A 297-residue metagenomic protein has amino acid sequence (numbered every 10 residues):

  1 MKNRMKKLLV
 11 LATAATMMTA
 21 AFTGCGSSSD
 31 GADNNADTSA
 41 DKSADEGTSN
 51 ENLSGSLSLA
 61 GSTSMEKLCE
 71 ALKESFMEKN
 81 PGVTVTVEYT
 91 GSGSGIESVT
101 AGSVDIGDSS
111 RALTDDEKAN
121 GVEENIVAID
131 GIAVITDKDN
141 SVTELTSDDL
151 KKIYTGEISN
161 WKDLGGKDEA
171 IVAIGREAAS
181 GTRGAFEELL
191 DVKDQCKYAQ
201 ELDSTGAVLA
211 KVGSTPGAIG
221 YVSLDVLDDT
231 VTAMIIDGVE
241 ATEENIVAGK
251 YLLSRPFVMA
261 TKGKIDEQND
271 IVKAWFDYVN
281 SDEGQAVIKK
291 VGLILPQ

Functional and structural regions predicted by a protein language model:
M1-V10: Bacterial Sec-dependent N-terminal signal peptides
K6, A15, D266: Short, glycine-/Ser/Thr-/acidic-enriched flexible segments
V10-M18: Hydrophobic helical h-region of N-terminal Sec-dependent signal peptides in bacterial secretory/periplasmic proteins
T19-G24: C-terminal motif of bacterial Sec signal peptides marking the signal peptidase cleavage site
G26-G93, E97-A101, D105-Q297: Exported/periplasmic ABC-transporter solute-binding proteins
